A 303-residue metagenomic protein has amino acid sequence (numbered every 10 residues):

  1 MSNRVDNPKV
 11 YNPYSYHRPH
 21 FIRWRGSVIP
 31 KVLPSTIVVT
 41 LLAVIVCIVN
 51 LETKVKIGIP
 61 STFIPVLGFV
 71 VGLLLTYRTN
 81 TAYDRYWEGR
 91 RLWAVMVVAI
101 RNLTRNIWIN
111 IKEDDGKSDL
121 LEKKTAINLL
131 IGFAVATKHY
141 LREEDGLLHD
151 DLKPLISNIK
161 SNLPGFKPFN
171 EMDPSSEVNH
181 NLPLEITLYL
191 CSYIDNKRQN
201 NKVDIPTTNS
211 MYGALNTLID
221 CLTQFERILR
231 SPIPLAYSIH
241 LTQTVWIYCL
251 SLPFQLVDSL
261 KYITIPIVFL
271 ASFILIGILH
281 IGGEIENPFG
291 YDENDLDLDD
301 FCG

Functional and structural regions predicted by a protein language model:
M1-V98, N110-E113, S259-K261, L279 (+1 more regions): N-terminal juxtamembrane/topogenic regions of multi-pass membrane proteins
N3-R4, V10, S272-G303: Cytosolic/matrix-facing juxtamembrane and C-terminal tails of multi-pass cellular membrane proteins
D6-S15, V97, R101-T104, I127 (+1 more regions): Extended non-transmembrane interhelical loops and adjacent amphipathic helices of multipass membrane proteins
V28-L33, G58-T62, D84-E88, S118-L129 (+5 more regions): Non-transmembrane, amphipathic alpha-helical segments
I29-V39, A214, E226-D258: Transmembrane alpha-helical segments and their cytosolic interface motifs in multi-pass membrane proteins
V46-V66, D204, P232-I239, P253-L270 (+2 more regions): Membrane-lumen (extracellular) interface motif
Y86-L103, A214-L222, I228, D295: Intracellular alpha-helical coupling/juxtamembrane segments of multi-pass membrane proteins
N106, N110-P234: Structured inter-helical modules in multipass membrane proteins
